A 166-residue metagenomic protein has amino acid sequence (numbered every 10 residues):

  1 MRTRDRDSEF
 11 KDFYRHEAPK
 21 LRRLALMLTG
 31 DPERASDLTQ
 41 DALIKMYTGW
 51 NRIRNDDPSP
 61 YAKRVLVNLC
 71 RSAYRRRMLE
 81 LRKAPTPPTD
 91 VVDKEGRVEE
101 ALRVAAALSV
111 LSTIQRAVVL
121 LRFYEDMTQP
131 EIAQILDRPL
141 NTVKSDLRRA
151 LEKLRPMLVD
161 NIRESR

Functional and structural regions predicted by a protein language model:
M1-R23, E33: A short, charge-rich alpha-helical start-of-domain segment used by transcription regulators
R2-R4, E9, E152-R166: C-terminal edge and immediately downstream basic/flexible tail or linker adjoining helix-turn-helix-like DNA-binding
A18, R22, L43, S112 (+2 more regions): C-terminal flanking helix
D37-I44, T48, D56-N68: Structural recognition of an alpha-helix C-terminal capping motif at a helix-to-coil junction
R64-P85, R97: Arg/Lys-rich amphipathic alpha helix in sigma70-family domain 2
V67, L136-D160: DNA-recognition helix of helix-turn-helix
S109, T113, E125-T142, K153: Helix-turn-helix DNA-binding module
V118-R122: A short pre-motif secondary-structure segment
